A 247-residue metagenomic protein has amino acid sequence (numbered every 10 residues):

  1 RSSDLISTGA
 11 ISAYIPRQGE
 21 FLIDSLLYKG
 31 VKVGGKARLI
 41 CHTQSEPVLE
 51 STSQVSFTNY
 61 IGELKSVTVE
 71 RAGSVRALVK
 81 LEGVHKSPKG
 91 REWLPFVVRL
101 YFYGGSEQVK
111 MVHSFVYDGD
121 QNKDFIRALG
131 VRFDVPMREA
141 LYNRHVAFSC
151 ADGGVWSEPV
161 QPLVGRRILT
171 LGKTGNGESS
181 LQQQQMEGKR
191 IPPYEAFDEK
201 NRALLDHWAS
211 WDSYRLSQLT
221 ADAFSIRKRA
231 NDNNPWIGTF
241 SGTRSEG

Functional and structural regions predicted by a protein language model:
I6-G247: Beta-strand/loop-rich accessory regions of lumenal/periplasmic or secreted enzymes, predominantly carbohydrate-active
